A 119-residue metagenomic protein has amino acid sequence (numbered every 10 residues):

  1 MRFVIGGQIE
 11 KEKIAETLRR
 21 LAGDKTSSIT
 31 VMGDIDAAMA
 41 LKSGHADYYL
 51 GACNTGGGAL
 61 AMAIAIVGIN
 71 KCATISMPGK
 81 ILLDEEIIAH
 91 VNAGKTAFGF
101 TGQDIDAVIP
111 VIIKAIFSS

Functional and structural regions predicted by a protein language model:
R2-G6, K11, P78-S119: C-terminal binding/interaction regions
I5, V31, H45-Y49, G94: Metallocofactor- and cofactor-centric catalytic cores in central/energy metabolism, strongly enriched
Q8, E12, S28-V31, K71-M77: Juxtamembrane/disordered regions of integral membrane proteins
I9, M32-D36, N54, Q103-D104: Short beta->alpha linker loops
I14-A15, A59-M62, I109-P110: Short glycine-/acidic-enriched loop or helix-start segments at secondary-structure transitions that form or flank
A15-H45: Active-site rim loops that border cofactor/substrate pockets in soluble metabolic enzymes
D34-N70: Glycine-rich phosphate-binding loop
A61-P78, I113-S119: A short, gly/pro- and small-residue-rich
